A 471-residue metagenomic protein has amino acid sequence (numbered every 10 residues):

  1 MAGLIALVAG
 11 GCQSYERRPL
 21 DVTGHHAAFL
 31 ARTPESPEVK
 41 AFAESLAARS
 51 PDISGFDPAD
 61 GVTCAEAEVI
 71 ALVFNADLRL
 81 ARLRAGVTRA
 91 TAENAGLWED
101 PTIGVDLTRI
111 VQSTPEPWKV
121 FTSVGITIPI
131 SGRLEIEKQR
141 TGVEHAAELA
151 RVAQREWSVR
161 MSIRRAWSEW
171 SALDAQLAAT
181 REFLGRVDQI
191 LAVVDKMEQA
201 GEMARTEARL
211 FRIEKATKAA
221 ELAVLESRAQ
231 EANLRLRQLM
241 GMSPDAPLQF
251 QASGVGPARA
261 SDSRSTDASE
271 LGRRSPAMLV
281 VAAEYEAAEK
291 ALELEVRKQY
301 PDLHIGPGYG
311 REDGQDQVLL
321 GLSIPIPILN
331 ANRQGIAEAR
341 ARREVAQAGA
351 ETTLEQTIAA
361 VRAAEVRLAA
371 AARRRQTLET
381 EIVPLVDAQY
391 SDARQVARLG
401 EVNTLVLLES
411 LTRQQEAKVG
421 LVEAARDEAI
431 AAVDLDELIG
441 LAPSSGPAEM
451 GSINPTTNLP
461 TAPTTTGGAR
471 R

Functional and structural regions predicted by a protein language model:
M1-I70, E226-E270, D436-R471: Terminal intrinsically disordered/low-complexity segments used for targeting and assembly
Q13, L134, V143, A150-E270 (+5 more regions): Periplasmic alpha-helical coiled-coil/stalk elements that build and connect Gram-negative outer-membrane
S50-D60, G104-R133, E137, P247-S261 (+3 more regions): Small/polar, glycine/serine/threonine/aspartate-rich low-complexity segments that form flexible
I70-L80, G86-P101, V111-T114, S123-R140 (+7 more regions): A glycine-/polar-enriched beta->alpha junction
L80-A92, R155, V159-L184, Q189-K196 (+5 more regions): Amphipathic alpha-helical coiled-coil segments
L225, P276, A424: Metallo-beta-lactamase
